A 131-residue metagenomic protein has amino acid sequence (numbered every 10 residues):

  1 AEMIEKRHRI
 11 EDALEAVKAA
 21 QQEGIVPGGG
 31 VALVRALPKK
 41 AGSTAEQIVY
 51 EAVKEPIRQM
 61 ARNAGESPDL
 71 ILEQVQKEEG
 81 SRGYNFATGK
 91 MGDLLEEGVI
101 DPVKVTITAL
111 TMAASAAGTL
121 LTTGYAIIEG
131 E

Functional and structural regions predicted by a protein language model:
A1-E131: Extended, low-charge hydrophobic alpha-helical regions
